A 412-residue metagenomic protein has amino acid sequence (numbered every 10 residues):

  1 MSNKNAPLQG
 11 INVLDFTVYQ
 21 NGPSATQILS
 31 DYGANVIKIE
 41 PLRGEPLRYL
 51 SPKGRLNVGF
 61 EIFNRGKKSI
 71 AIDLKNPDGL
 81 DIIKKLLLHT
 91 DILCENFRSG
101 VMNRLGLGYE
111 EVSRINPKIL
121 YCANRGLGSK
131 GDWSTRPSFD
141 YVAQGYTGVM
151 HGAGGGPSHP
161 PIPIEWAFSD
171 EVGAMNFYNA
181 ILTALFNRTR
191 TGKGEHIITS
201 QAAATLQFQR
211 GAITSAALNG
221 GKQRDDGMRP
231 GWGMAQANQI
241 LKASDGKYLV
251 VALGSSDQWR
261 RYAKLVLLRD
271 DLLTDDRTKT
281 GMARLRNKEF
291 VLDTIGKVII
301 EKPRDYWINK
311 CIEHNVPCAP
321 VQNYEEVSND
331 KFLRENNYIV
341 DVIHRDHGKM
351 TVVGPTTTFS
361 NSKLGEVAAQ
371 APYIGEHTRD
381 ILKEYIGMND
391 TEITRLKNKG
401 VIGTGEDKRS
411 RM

Functional and structural regions predicted by a protein language model:
M1-R190, A217, R224, Y373 (+1 more regions): N-terminal helix-loop segment corresponding to the beta1-alpha1 unit of nucleotide/adenylate-binding folds
F60, Q223-G233, Q239-I240, V251 (+2 more regions): Short Gly/Pro-enriched turn/cap motifs at secondary-structure boundaries
S158-S169, K242-K247, S362-G365: Flexible glycine/proline-enriched surface loops and loop-helix/loop-strand junctions
L185-M228: Substrate-binding/catalytic subdomain of NAD(P)-dependent oxidoreductase enzymes
A237-H314, C318: Aromatic-enriched alpha-helical interface/lid elements that frame and gate functional surfaces
N309-N315, P320, K397, G403-E406: Conserved, function-defining micro-sites of small-solute handling proteins
E313-E366: A glycine-rich dinucleotide-binding beta-alpha-beta segment and adjacent secondary-structure elements that constitute
M350-D390: C-terminal active-site "lid" helix and adjoining low-complexity regulatory extension at the edge of ATP-using catalytic
